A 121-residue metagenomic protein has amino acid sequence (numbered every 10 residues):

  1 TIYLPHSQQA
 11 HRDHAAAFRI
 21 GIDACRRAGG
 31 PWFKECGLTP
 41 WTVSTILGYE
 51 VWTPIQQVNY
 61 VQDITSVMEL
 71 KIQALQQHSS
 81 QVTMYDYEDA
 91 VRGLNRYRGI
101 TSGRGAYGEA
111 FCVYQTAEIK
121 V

Functional and structural regions predicted by a protein language model:
T1-V121: Metal-dependent de-N-acetylase/amidase catalytic core
